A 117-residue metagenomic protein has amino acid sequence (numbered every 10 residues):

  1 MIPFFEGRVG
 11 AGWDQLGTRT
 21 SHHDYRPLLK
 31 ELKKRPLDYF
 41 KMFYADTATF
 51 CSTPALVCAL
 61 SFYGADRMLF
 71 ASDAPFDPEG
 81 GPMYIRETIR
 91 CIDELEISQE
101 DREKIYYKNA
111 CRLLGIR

Functional and structural regions predicted by a protein language model:
M1, D46, F50-L69, F76-R117: Mid-to-C-terminal alpha-helical segments outside catalytic/metal-binding sites
M1-L69: Catalytic pocket-lining loop regions of alpha/beta-barrel enzymes, especially the amidohydrolase/enolase/GH5 lineages
D14-G17, S21-Y25, A74-P78, Y107 (+1 more regions): A sequence-level detector of short, solvent-exposed, charge-rich linear segments
